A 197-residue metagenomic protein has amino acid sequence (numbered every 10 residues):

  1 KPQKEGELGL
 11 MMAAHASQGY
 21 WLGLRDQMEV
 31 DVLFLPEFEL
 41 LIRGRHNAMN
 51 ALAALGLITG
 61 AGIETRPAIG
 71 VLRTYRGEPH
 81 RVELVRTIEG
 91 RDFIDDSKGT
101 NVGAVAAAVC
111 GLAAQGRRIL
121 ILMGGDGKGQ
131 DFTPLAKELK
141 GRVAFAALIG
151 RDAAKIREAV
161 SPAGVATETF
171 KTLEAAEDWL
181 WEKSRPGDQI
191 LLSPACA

Functional and structural regions predicted by a protein language model:
K1-E37, E78-R81, V85, L112: Extended acidic/charged loop-beta regions that coordinate divalent cations and stabilize anionic phosphate/carboxylate
Q3, T100, G127, R151-D152 (+1 more regions): Short beta->alpha linker loops
L8-G9, L120, A147, E168: Hydrophobic/aromatic beta-strand patches that form the interior of the parallel beta-sheet core in alpha/beta enzyme
F34-V143, E158-A159: Nucleotide phosphate-binding/pyrophosphate-handling subdomain across enzymes that bind or process nucleotide phosphates
I88, P194-A197: Short linear capping/connector segments at secondary-structure termini
R118-I119, L191-A195: Short beta-strands and strand-loop turn motifs
L122-G124, I149, S193: Short hydrophobic segments within beta-strands
T133-D188: C-terminal helical cap/extension that packs against the catalytic core of soluble nucleotide-cofactor enzymes
